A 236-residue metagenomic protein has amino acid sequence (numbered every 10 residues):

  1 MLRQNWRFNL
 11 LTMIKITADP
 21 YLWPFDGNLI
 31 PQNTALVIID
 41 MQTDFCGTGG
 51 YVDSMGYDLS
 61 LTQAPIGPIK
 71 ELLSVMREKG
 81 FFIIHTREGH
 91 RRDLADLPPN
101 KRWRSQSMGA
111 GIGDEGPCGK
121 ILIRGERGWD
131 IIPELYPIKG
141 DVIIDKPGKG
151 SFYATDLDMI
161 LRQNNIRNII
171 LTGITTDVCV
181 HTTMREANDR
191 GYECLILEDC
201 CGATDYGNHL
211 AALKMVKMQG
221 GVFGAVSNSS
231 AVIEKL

Functional and structural regions predicted by a protein language model:
L2-A35, D44, T62, V75-K79 (+1 more regions): Active-site-adjacent betaalpha module
Q32-T34, G50-M76, F81-F82: A short alpha/beta connector and helix-capping loop motif
I39-D40: N-terminal nucleotide-binding beta1-loop-alpha1 segment
G47-V52, D96: Short, glycine/acidic-enriched capping/hinge loops at junctions between secondary-structure elements
F81-E88, L197: Short beta-strand segments at enzyme active-site cores
H85-L94, N100-K101: Catalytic-core segment of enzymes that process non-peptidic bonds
